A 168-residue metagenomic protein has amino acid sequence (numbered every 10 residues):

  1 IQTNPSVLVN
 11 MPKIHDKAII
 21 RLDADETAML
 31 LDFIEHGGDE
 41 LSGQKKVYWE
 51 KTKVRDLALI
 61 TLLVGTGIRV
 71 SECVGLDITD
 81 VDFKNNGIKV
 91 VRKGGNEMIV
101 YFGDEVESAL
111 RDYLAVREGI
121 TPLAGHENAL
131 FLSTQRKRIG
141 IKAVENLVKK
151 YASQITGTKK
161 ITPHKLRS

Functional and structural regions predicted by a protein language model:
I1-S168: Conserved catalytic core of the tyrosine transesterase superfamily
